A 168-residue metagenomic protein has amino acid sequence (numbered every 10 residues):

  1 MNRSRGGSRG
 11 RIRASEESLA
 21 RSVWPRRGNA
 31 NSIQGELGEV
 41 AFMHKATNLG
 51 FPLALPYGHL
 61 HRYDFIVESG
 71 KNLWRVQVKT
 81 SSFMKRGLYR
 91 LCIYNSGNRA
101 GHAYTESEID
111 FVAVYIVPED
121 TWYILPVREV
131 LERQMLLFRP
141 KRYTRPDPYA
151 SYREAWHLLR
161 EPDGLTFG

Functional and structural regions predicted by a protein language model:
N2, G6-G7, S15-L19, W24-P25 (+1 more regions): Charged phosphate-binding loop/patch that engages nucleotide di/tri-phosphates or the phosphate backbone of nucleic
R13-A54: Acidic-basic catalytic patches of nuclease active cores, encompassing PD-(D/E)XK and other metal-cofactor nuclease
S22, S32, L49-F51, N72-V76 (+5 more regions): Short alpha-helical elements
K45-T47, F51, W74, L91-E108 (+3 more regions): Conserved functional hotspots at enzyme active or ligand-binding sites that engage polyanionic ligands
A46, F65-V67, W74-S82: Conserved catalytic cores of phosphodiester-cleaving nucleases, focusing on short active-site segments
A54-H61, E68-G70: Active-site metal-binding core of divalent-cation-utilizing nuclease and nuclease-like domains
H61-Y63, A100: Residue-level marker for the onset of beta-strands and adjacent loop->beta junctions in well-ordered domains
K79-W122, V127: Catalytic cores of nucleic-acid endonucleases
